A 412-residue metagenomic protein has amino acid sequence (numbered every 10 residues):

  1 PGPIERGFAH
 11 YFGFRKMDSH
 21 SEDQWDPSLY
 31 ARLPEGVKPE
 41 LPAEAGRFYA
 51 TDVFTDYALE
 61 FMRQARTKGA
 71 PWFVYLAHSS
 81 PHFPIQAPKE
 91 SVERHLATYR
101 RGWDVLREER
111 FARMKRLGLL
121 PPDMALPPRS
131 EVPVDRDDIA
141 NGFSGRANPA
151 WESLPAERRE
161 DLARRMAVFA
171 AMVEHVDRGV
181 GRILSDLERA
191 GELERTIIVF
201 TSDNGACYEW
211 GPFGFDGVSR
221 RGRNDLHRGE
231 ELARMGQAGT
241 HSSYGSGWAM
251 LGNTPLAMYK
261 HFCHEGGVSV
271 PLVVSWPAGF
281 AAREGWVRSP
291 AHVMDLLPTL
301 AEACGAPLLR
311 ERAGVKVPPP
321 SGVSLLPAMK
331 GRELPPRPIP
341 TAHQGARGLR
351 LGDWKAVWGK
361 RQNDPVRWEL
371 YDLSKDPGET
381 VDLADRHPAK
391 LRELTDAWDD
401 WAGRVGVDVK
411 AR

Functional and structural regions predicted by a protein language model:
P1, F14-D18, V74-Q86, L126-V134 (+6 more regions): Short, solvent-exposed turn/loop segments enriched in Gly/Ser/Thr/Pro and often Arg
P1-G7, Q86-A87, S185-W276: Histidine-centered active-site microenvironments of extracellular/periplasmic hydrolases and transferases
P1-I4, G13, H20-P27, Y75-A77 (+8 more regions): Short, solvent-exposed loop/turn and secondary-structure capping segments
P1-L96, R101, V105, E109 (+1 more regions): Formylglycine-dependent
P3-H10, F14-D18, Q237-V268, G279-K375 (+1 more regions): C-terminal cap/loop subdomain of S1 sulfatases and analogous C-terminal strand-loop tails that border
E35-E44, V92-A97, E160-M166, Q237-G239 (+4 more regions): Flexible glycine/proline-enriched surface loops and loop-helix/loop-strand junctions
F54, V168-I183: Outer-membrane beta-barrel transmembrane strands
A125-L162, G211, L296, A301 (+4 more regions): Long, internal low-complexity/basic segments
